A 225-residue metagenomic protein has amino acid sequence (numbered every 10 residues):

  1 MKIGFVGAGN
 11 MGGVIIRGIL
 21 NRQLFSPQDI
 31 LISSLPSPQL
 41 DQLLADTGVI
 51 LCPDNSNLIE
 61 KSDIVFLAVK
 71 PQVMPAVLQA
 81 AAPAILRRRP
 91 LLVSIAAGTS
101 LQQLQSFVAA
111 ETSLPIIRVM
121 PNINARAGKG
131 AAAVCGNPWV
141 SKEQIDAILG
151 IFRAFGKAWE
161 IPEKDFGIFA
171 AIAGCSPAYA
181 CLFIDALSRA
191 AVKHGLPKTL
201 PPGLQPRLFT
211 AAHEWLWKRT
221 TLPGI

Functional and structural regions predicted by a protein language model:
M1-D46, I50-E60, K129, V192-H194: NAD(P)+-binding Rossmann beta1-loop-alpha1 motif at the extreme N-terminus of oxidoreductases
G13, R17-N21, Q79, P83 (+2 more regions): Short, well-ordered alpha-helices that flank and scaffold nucleotide-derived cofactor binding pockets
R17-I19, Q23, G98-L101, C181: Membrane-interface segments of envelope glycosyltransferases acting on lipid-linked substrates or membrane lipids
S26-I30, R88-R89, T199: Short acidic capping loops at alpha-helix termini that bridge into adjacent secondary structure
L31, Q103-P115, A131-I168, A180-T220: Internal alpha-helical scaffold of NAD(P)-dependent oxidoreductase catalytic cores
S37, D46-T47, N55-K129, V134: Rossmann-like NAD(P)(H) cofactor-binding subdomain of soluble oxidoreductases
S176: Aromatic-residue-lined binding/catalytic grooves and analogous aromatic/hydrophobic interfacial grooves in multimeric
